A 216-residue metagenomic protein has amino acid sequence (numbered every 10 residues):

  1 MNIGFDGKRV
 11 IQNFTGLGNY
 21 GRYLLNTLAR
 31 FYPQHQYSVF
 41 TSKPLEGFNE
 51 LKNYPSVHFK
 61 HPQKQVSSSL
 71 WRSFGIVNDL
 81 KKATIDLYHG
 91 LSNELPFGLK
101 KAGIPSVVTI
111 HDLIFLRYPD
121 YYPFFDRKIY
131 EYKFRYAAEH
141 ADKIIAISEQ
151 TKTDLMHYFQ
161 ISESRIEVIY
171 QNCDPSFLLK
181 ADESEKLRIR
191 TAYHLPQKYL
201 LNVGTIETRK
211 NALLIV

Functional and structural regions predicted by a protein language model:
M1-V216: Carbohydrate transferase catalytic cores enriched for Leloir-type hexosyltransferases
